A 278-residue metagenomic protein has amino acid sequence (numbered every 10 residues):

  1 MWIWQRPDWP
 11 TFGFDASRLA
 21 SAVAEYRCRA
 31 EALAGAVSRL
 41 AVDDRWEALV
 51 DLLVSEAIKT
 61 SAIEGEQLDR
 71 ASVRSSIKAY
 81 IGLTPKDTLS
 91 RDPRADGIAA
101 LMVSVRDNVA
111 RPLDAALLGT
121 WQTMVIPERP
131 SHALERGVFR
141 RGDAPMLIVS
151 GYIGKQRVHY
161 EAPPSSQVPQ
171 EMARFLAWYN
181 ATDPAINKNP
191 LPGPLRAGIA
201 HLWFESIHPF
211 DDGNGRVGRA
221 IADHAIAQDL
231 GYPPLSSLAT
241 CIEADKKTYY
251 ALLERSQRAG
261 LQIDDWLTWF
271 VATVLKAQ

Functional and structural regions predicted by a protein language model:
M1-Q278: FIC/Doc superfamily catalytic core
